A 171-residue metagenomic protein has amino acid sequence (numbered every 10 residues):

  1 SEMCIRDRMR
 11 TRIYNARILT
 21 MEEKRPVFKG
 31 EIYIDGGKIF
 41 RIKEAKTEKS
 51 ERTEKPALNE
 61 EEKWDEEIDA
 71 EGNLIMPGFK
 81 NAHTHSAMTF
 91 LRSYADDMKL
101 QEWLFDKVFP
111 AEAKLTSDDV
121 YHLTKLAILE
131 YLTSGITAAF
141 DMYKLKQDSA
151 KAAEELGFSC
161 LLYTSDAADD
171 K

Functional and structural regions predicted by a protein language model:
S1-D7, Y163-K171: Single conserved hydrophobic/aromatic residue that forms the stacking wall/gate of nucleotide- or nucleobase-binding
R6-K49, P56: N-terminal metal-binding scaffold of metallo-dependent hydrolase/deaminase domains
T11-I13, R52-K55, E60-E102, K125 (+1 more regions): Replace "His-x-His-based motif
A16, I32, G37, G72 (+3 more regions): Divalent metal-coordination and catalytic microenvironments
K46-E48, N59-E62, A153: Short loop/helix-cap segments at secondary-structure boundaries that form the rim of catalytic
K49-S50, D166: Short, low-complexity, intrinsically disordered N-terminal modules that encode targeting/processing signals
A82, C160-L162: Hydrophobic faces of well-ordered beta-strands that scaffold small-molecule active sites in alpha/beta enzyme cores
R92-F158: Alpha-helical scaffold segments that flank or form the walls of functional sites
